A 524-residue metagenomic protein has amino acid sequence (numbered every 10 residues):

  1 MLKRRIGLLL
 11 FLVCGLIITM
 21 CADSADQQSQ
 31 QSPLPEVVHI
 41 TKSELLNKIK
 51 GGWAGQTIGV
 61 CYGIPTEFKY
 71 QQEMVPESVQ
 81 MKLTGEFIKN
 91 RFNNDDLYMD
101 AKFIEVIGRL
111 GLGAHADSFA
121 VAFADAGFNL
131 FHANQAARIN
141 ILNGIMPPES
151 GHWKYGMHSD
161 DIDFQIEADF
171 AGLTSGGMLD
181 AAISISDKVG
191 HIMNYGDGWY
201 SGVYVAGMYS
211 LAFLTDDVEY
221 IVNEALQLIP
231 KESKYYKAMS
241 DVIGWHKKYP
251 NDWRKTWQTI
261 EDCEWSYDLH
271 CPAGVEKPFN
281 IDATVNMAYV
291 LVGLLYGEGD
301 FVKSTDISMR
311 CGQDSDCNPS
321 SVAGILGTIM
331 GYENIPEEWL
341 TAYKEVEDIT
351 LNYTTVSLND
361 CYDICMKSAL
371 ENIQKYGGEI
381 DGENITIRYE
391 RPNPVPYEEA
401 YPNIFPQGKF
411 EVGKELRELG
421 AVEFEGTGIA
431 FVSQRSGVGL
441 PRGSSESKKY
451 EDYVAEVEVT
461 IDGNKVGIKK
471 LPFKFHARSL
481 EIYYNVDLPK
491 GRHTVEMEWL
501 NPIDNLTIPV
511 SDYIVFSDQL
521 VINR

Functional and structural regions predicted by a protein language model:
M1-L8: Bacterial N-terminal signal peptides that target proteins for export
T19-M20: C-terminal motif of bacterial Sec signal peptides marking the signal peptidase cleavage site
I40, G151-S159, F170-M178, D187-I192 (+1 more regions): Accessory "access/gating" subregions that flank catalytic or transport cores
K42-G63: Mature N-terminal segment immediately following signal peptide/propeptide cleavage in secreted/periplasmic
Y62, K69, E73-E77, D197 (+3 more regions): Catalytic phosphate/nucleotide-handling subdomain of diverse soluble enzymes
P65-A101, A116-F131: Active-site-surrounding "flap" and adjacent substrate/cofactor-binding loops of secreted or lumenal enzymes, prototyped
G111-D163, L173: Extracytoplasmic mature domains of secreted/periplasmic and thylakoid-lumen proteins
G382-R524: Glycan-recognition surfaces in beta-rich domains, encompassing non-catalytic CBMs and lectin-like receptor-binding
